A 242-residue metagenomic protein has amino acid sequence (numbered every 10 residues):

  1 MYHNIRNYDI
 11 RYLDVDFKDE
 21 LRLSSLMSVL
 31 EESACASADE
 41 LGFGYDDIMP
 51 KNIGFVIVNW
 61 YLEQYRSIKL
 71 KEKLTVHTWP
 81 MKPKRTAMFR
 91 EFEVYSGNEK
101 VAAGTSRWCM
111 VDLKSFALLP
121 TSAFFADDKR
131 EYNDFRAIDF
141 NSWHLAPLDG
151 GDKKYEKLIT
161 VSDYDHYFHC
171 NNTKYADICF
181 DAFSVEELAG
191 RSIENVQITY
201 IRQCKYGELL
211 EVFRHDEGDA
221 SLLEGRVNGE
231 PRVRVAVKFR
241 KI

Functional and structural regions predicted by a protein language model:
M1-H77, M81-I242: Terminal targeting signals and extreme-terminal segments of soluble enzymes
